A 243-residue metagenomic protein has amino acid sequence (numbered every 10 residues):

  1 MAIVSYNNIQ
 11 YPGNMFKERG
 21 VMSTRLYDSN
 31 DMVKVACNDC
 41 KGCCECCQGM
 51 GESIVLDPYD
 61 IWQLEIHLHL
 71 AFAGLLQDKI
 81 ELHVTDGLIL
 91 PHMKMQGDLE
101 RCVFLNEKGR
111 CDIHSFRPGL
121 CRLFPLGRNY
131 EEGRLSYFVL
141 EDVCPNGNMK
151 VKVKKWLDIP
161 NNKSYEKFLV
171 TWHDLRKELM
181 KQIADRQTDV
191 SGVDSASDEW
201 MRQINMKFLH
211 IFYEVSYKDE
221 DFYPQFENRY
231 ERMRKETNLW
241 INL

Functional and structural regions predicted by a protein language model:
A2-L243: Short loop/turn segments that flank or connect secondary-structure elements
